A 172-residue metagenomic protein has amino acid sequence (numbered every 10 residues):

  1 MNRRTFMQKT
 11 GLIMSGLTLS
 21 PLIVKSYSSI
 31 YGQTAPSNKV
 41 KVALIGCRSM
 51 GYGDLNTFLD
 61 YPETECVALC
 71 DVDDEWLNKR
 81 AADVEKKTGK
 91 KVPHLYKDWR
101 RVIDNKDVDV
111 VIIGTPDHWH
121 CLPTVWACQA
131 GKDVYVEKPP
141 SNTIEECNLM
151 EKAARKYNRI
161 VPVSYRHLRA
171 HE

Functional and structural regions predicted by a protein language model:
M1-D133, E145-V161: N-terminal glycine-/serine-/threonine-rich beta1-alpha1-beta2 phosphate-ribose binding loop of Rossmann-like
K138: Short basic (Lys/Arg) and small-residue
S141: Short glycine/proline-centered loop/turn elements that form peptide/ligand docking sites
R166-E172: Conserved small/polar residues in nucleotide/adenosyl-binding loops
